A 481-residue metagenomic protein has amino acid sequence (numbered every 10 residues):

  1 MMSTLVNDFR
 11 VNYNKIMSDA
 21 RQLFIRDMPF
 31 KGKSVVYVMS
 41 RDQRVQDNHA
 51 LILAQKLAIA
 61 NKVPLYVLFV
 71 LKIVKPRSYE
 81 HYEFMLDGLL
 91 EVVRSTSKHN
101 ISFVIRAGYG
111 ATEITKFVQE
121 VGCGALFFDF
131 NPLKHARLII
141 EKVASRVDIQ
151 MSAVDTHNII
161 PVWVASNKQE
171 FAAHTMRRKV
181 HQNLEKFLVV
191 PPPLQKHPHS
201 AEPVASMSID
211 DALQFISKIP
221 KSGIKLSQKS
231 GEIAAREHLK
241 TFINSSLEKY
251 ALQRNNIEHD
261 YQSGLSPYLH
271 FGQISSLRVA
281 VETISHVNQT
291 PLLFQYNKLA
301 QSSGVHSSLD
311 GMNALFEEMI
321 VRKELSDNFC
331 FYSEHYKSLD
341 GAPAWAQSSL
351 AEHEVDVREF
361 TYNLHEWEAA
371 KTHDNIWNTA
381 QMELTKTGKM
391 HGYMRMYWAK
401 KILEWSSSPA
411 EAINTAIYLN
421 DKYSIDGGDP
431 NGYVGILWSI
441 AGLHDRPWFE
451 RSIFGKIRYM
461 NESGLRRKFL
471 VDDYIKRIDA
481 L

Functional and structural regions predicted by a protein language model:
S3-D42: N-terminal regions that are enriched for targeting/export leaders and immediately downstream pro/stem segments
K31, K168-G341, K468-L481: Glycine/tryptophan-enriched, flexible segments
Y37, V67-F69, A153, W438: Structural beta-sheet core signal
V45, L53-L138: N-terminal Rossmann-like or analogous alpha/beta NTP/dinucleotide-binding catalytic cores that position adenine
S102, A107-L226, I436-S439: Beta-rich, aromatic/charged-enriched effector core domains that present basic-aromatic interfaces for binding
D310-D327, Q381, T385-V434: Structured ligand/cofactor/substrate-binding pocket environments in proteins
A314-E318, R322-A380: Aromatic-anchored, charged helix-turn/loop surface patch used as a conserved interaction hotspot
D340-V357, T361-W367, A412-A480: C-terminal, helix-dominated tail/subdomain
